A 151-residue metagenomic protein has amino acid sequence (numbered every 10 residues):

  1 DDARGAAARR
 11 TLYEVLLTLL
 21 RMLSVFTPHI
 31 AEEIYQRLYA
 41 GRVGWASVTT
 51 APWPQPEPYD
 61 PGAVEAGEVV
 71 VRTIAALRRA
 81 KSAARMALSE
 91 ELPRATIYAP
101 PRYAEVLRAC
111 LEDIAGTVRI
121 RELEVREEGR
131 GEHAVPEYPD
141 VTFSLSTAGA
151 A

Functional and structural regions predicted by a protein language model:
D1-A151: Feature 926 captures the class I aminoacyl-tRNA synthetase adenylation module centered on the KMSKS loop
